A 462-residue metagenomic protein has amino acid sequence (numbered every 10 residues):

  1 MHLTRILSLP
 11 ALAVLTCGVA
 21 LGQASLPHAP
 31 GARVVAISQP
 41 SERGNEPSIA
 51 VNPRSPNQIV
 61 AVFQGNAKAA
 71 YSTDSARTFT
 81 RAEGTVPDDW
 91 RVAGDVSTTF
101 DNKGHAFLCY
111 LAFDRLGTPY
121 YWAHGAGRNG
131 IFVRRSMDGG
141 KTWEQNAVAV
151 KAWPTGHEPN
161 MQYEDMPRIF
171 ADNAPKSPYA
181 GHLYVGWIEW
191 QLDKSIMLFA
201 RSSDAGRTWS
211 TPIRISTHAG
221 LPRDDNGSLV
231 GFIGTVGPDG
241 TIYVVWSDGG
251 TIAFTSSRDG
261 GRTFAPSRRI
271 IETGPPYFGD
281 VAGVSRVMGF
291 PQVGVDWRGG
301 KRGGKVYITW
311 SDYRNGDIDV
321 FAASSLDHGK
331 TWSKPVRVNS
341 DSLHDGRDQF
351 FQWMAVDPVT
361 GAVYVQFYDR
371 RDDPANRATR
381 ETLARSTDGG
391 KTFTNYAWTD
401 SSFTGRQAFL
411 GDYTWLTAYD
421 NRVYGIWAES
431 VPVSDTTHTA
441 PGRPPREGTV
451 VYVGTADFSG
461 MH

Functional and structural regions predicted by a protein language model:
M1-I6: Positively charged n-region of N-terminal signal peptides that target proteins for export
S8-G18: Bacterial N-terminal signal peptides
Q23-H462: Extracellular, repeat-based ectodomains that mediate carbohydrate processing or recognition
